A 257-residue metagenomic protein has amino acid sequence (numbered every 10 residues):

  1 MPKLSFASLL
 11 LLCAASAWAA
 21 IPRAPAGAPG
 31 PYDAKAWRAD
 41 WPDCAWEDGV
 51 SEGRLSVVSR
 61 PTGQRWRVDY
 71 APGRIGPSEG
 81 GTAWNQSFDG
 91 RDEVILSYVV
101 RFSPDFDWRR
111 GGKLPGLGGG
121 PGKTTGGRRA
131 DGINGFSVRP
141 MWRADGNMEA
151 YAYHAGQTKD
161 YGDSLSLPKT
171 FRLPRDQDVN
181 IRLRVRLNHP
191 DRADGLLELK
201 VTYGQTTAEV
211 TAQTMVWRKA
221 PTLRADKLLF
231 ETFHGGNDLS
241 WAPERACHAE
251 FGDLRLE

Functional and structural regions predicted by a protein language model:
M1-S8: Bacterial N-terminal signal peptides that target proteins for export
L10-A19: Hydrophobic h-region of N-terminal signal peptides that target proteins for export in Gram-negative bacteria
A20-E257: Low-complexity, Ser/Thr/Pro/Gly-rich disordered linker/stalk regions
